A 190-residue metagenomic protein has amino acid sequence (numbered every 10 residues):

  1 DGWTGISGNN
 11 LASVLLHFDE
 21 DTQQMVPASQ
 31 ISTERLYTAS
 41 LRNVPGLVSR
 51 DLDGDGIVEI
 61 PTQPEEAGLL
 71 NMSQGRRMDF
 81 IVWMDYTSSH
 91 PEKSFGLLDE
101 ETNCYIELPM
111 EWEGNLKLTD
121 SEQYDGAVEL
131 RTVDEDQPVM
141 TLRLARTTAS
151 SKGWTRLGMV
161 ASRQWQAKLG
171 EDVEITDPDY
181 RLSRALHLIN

Functional and structural regions predicted by a protein language model:
D1-A127, T148-S150, T155-Q166, L186-N190: Beta-propeller-forming repeat regions
Q63-E65, M110, R131-D136, L169-V173: Secondary-structure transition/turn motif
R131-T148: A short acidic-to-branched-hydrophobic micro-motif
A167-N190: Surface-exposed amphipathic alpha-helical segments
